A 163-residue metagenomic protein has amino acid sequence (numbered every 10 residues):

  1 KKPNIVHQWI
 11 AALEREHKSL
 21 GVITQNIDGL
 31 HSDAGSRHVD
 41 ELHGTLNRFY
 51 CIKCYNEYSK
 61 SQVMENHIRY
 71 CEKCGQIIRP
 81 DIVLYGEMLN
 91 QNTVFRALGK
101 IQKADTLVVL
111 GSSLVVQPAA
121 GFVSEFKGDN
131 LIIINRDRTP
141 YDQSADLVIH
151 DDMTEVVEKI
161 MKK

Functional and structural regions predicted by a protein language model:
K1-K163: Conserved catalytic alpha/beta core of Sir2/sirtuin-type deacylases, generalized to analogous enzyme cores that bind
